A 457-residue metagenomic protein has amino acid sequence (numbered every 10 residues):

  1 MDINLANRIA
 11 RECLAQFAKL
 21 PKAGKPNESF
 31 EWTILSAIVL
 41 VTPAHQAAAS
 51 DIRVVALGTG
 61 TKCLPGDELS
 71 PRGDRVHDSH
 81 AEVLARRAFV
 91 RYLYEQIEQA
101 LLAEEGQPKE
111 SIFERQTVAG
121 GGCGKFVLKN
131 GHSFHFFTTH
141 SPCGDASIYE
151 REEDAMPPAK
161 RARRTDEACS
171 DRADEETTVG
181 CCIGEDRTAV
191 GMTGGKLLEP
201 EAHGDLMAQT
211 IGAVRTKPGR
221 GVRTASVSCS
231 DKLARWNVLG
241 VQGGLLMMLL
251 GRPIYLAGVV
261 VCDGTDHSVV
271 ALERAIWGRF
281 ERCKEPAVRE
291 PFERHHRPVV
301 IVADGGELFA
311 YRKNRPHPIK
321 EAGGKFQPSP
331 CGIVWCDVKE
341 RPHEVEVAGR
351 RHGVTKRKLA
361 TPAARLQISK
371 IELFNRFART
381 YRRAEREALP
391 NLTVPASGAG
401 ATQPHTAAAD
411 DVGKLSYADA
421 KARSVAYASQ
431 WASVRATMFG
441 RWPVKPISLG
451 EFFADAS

Functional and structural regions predicted by a protein language model:
M1-S457: Catalytic cores of nucleic-acid editing and processing enzymes, centered on the cytidine/adenosine deaminase
